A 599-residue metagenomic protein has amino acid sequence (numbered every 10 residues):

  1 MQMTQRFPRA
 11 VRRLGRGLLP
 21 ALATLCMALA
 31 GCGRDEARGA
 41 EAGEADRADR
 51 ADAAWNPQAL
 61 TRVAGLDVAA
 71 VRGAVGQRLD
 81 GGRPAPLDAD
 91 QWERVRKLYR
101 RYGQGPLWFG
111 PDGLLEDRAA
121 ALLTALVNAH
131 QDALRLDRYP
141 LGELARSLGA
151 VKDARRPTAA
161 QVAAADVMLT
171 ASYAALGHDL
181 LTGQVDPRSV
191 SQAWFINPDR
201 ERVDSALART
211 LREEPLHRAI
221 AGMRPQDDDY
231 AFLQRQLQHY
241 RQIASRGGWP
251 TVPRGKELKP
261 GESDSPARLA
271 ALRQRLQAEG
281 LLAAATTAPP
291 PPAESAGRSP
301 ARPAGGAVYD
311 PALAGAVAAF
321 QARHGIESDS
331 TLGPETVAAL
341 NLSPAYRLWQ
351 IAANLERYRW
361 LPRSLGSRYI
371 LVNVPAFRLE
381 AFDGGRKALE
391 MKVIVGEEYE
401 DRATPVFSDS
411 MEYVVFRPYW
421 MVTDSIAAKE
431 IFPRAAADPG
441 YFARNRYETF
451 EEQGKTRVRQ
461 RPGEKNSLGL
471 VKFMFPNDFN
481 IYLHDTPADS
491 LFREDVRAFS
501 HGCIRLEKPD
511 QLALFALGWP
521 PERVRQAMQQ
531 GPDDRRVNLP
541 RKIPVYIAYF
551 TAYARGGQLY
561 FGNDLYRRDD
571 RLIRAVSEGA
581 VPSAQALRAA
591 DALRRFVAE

Functional and structural regions predicted by a protein language model:
M3-A21: Bacterial N-terminal signal peptides that target proteins for export
L25-C26, V496: Residue-level signal for mature regions of secreted extracellular proteins and peptides
A28-G31: C-terminal motif of bacterial Sec signal peptides marking the signal peptidase cleavage site
G33-R100, V167, A171-A175, W194-E599: Well-ordered beta-sheet/strand-loop patches within structured domains
G82-L126: N-terminal, post-signal-peptide region of Sec/Tat-exported proteins
Y102-Q104, Y139-P157, R246-L258: Acidic/histidine-rich, surface-exposed loop or edge segments in extracytoplasmic proteins
F109-W194, E213: A cross-kingdom signal targeting lumenal/periplasmic-facing segments of multi-pass membrane and secretory-pathway
